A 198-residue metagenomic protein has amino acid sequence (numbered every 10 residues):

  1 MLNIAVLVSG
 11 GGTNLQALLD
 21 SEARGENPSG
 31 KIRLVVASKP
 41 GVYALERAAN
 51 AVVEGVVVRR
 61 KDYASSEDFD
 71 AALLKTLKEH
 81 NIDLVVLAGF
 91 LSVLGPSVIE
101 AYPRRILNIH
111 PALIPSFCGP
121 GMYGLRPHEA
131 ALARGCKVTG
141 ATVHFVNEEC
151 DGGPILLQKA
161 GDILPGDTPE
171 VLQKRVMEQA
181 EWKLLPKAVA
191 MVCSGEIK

Functional and structural regions predicted by a protein language model:
M1-L2, E196-K198: SAM-dependent methyltransferases
M1-Y43: N-terminal Rossmann-like dinucleotide-binding module
P28-D68: Short, surface-exposed acidic-centric catalytic microdomains
A64-I82: Glycine/small-residue-rich loop that forms an oxyanion/phosphate-binding "nest" at active or ligand-binding sites
L84, A88-I197: Donor/substrate-binding cores of folate-linked one-carbon enzymes
